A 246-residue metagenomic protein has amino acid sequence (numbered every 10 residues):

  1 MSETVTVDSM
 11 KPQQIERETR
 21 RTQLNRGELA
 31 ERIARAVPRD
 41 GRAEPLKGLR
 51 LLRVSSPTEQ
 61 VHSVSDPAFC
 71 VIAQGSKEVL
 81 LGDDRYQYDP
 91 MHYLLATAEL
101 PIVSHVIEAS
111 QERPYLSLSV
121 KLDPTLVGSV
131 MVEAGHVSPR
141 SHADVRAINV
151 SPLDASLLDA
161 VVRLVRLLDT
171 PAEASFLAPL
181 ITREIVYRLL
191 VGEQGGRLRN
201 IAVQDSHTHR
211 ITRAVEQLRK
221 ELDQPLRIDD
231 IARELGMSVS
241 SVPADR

Functional and structural regions predicted by a protein language model:
M1-P45, R50-L52, T58-Q60, R140-R146: A short, N-terminal "cap"/entry segment at the start of jelly-roll beta-barrel domains of the cupin/DSBH fold
E3-V7, Q13-R17, S117-L122, P225-A244: Long, charge-rich low-complexity segments
D8-E28, V127-E184, R188, G196-N200 (+1 more regions): Amphipathic alpha-helical segments enriched in hydrophobic/aromatic residues interleaved with Lys/Arg
G41-S138: N-terminal regulatory/effector-sensing and dimerization cores that precede helix-turn-helix DNA-binding domains
V61, A174, A178, V203 (+2 more regions): Residue-level marker of regulatory loop/turn positions in helix-turn-helix DNA-binding domains and in histidine
V61, Y93, A214, E221 (+1 more regions): Localized chelating/binding microdomains that coordinate divalent metal ions or stabilize phosphate-bearing
E184, R188-Q194, Q204, R219-E221 (+1 more regions): Basic/polar phosphate-binding segments, predominantly the helix-turn-helix DNA-binding elements of transcriptional
T208-T212, S240: Short alpha-helical elements of helix-turn-helix
